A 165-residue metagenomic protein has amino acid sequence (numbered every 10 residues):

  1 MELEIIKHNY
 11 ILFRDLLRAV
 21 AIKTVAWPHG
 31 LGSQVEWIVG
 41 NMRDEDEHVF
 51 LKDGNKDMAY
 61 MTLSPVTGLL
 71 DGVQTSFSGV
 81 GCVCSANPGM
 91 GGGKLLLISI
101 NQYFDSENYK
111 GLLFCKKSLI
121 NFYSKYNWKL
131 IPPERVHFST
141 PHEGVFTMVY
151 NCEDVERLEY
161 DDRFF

Functional and structural regions predicted by a protein language model:
M1, I6-H8, D44-E45, F114-F165: Terminal substrate-recognition subdomain of acyl/acetyltransferases
H8-C84: A conserved beta-strand-loop-helix scaffold within acyl/acetyltransferase catalytic domains
R18, S99, S118: Short Gly/charged-rich anion-binding patches and loops
S64, L96-I100, L130-E134: Short acidic (Asp/Glu) patches
V80, M90-Q102: Conserved acetyl-CoA-binding loop-helix of GNAT-fold acetyltransferases
C84-A86, K116: Residue-level recognition of the GNAT/N-acetyltransferase active site
Q102-K116: Conserved GNAT acetyl-CoA-binding A-motif
